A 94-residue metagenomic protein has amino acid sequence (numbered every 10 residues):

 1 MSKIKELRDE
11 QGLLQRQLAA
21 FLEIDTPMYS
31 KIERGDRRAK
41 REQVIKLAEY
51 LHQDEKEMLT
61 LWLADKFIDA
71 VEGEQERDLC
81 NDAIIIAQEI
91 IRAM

Functional and structural regions predicted by a protein language model:
S2-F21, K46, L79-N81: Short basic helix-loop element that most often maps to the first helix and adjoining turn of HTH DNA-binding modules
K3-L13, E55-I68: Short cationic/low-complexity microdomains
I4, L18-A19, Y29-I32, M58: Conserved hydrophobic/aromatic packing and binding residues within compact polymer-binding modules
Q15, E33, Q43: Acidic-residue sensor for enzyme active/binding pockets
E23, K40-M58: DNA major-groove recognition helix of helix-turn-helix/homeodomain DNA-binding modules
E23-R38: Recognition helix of helix-turn-helix/homeodomain-like DNA-binding domains that insert into the DNA major groove
L59-M94: Short, charged recognition helix plus adjacent turn of helix-turn-helix-like nucleic-acid-binding domains
